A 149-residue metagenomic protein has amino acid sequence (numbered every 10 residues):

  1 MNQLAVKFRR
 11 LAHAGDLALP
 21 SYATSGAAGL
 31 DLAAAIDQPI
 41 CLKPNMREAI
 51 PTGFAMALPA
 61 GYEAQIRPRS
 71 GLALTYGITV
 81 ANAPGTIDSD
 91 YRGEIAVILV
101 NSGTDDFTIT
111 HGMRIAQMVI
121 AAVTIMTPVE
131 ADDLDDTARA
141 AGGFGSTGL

Functional and structural regions predicted by a protein language model:
M1-L149: DUTPase catalytic domain/fold
